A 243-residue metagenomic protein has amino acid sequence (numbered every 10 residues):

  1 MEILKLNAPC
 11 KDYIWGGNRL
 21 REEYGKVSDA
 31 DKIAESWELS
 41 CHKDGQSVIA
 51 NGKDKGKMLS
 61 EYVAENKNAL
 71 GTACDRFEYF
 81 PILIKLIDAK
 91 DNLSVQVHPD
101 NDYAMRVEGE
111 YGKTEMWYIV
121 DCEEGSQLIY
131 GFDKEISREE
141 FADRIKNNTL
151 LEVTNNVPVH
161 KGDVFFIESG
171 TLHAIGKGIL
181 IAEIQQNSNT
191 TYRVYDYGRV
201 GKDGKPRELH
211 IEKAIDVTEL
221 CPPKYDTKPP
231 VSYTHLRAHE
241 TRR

Functional and structural regions predicted by a protein language model:
M1-I136, D196-Y233: Transition-metal
H98-P99, C122, E168-G170, I184: Fold-independent oxyanion-binding glycine-rich loops and adjacent beta-strand/coil segments at enzyme active sites
N101-Y103, F165, H173, R242: Glycine-rich nucleotide phosphate-binding loop and flanking beta-alpha elements of Rossmann-like dinucleotide-binding
M116, A174-D196: A short hydrophobic beta-strand segment most commonly corresponding to one strand of the jelly-roll/cupin
D121-V157, F166: Intrinsically disordered, low-complexity linker/loop segments enriched in Gly/Pro and charged/polar residues
V159-K177: Conserved metal-binding segment of the jelly-roll/cupin
T234-T241: Conserved small/polar residues in nucleotide/adenosyl-binding loops
